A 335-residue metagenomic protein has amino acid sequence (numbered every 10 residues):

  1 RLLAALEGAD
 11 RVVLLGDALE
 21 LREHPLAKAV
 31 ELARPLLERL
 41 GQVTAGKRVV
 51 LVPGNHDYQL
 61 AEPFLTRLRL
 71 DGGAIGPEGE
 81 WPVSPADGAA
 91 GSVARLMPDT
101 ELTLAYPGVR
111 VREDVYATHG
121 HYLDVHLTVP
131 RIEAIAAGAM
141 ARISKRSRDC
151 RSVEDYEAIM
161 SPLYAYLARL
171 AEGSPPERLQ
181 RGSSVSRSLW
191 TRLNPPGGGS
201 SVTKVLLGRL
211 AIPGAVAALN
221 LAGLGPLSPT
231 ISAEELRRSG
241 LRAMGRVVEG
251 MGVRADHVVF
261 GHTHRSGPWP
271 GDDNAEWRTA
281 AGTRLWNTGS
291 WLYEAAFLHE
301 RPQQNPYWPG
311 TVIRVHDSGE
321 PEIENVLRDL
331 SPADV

Functional and structural regions predicted by a protein language model:
R1-V335: Extended recognition/assembly regions associated with phosphoester-bond processing machinery
